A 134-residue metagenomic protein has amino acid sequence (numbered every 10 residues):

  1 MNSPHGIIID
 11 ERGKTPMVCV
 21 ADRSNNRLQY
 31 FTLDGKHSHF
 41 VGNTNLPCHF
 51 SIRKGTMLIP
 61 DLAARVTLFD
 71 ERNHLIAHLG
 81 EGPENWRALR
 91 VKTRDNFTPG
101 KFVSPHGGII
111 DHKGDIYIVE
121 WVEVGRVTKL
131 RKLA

Functional and structural regions predicted by a protein language model:
M1-M17, N26, N43-T56, L62-A64 (+1 more regions): Beta-rich, blade/repeat-based domains predominating in secreted/periplasmic proteins but also intracellular
L28-Q29, H39, T67, A77 (+1 more regions): WD40 beta-propeller blade core
F31-K36, D70-H74, R131-A134: Short loop/turn segments that connect beta-strands within beta-propeller blades
H37, N43-C48, G82-W86: Short coil/turn segments at the loop-to-beta-strand junctions that recur within blades of beta-propeller repeat folds
H74-G100: Surface-exposed loop and turn segments in beta-propeller and other repeat-based domains that flank or scaffold
K101-A134: Blade-level signature of beta-propeller repeat domains, shared across WD40, Kelch, NHL, RCC1 and BNR/Asp-box propellers
